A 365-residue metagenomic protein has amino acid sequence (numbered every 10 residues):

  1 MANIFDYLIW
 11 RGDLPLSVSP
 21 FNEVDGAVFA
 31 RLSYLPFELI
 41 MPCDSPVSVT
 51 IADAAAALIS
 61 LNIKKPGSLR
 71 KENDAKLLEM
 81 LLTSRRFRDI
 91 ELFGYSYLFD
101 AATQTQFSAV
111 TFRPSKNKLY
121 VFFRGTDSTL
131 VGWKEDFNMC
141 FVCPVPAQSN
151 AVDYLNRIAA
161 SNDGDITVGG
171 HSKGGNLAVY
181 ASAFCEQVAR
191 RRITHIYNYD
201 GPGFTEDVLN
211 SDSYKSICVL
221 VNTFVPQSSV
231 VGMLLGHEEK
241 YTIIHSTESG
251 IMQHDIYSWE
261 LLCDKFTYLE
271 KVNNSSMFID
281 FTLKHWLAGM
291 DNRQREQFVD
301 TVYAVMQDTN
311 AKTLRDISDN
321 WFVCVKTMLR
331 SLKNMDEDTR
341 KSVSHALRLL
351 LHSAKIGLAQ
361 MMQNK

Functional and structural regions predicted by a protein language model:
M1-V24, V28-D44, S48-V110, P114-L119 (+2 more regions): Alpha/beta hydrolase fold serine-hydrolase catalytic domain that processes acyl esters and thioesters
G169-G174, A178: Gly/Ala-rich beta-loop-alpha elbow adjacent to hydrolase catalytic centers
A178-Q187: Short glycine-enriched nucleophile-adjacent loop and the immediately C-terminal alpha-helix near the catalytic center
